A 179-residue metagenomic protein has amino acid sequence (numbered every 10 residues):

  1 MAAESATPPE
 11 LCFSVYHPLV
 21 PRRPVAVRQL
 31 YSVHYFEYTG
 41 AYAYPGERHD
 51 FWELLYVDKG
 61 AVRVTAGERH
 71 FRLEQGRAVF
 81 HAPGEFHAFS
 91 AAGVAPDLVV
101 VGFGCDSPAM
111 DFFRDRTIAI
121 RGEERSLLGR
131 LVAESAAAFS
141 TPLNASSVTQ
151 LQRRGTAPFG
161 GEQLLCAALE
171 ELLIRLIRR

Functional and structural regions predicted by a protein language model:
M1-R72, E85, G93, L128 (+1 more regions): Generic protein-terminus/edge-of-domain signal
E10-C12, M110-R116, Q152-T156: Short, charged, low-complexity loops and linkers
H34-Y35, V100-G102, A119: Structural signal for conserved beta-strand scaffold positions within catalytic alpha/beta enzyme cores
G76-R77: Loop/turn positions that initiate beta-strands
G84-D111: Ligand-binding loop in jelly-roll beta-barrel domains
V101, E123-R179: An amphipathic alpha-helical interaction segment
C105-L127: Double-stranded beta-helix
